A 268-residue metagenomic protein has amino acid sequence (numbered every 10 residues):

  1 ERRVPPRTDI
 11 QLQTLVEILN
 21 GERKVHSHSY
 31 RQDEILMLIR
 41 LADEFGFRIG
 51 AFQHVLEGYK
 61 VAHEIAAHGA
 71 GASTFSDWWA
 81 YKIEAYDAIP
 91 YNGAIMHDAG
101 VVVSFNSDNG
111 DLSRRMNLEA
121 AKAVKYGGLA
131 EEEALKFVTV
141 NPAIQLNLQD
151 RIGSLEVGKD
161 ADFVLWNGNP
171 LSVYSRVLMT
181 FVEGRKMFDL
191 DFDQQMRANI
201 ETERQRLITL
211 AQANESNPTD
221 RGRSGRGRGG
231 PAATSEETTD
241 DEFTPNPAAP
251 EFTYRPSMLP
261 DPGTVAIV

Functional and structural regions predicted by a protein language model:
E1-G50, L56-G71, D87-G100, L118-E119 (+1 more regions): Histidine/acidic residue-rich metal-binding segments in metalloenzymes
Q11-T14, N246-L259: A short, compositionally biased domain-edge/stem linker segment
K24, H63-W166, R255-S257: His/Asp/Glu-enriched, well-ordered alpha-helical/loop segment that forms or immediately abuts the divalent-metal
H28-Y30, F52-V55, S73-D77, N106-D108 (+3 more regions): Generic beta-strand/beta-sheet core signal
E156-N199: C-terminal cap of metal-dependent C-N hydrolases
D189-S216: Glycine- and charge-enriched low-complexity intrinsically disordered segments
T219-S235: Disordered, low-complexity segments in secreted/periplasmic proteins that are enriched in proline
P262-V268: Mature N-terminal segment immediately following signal peptide/propeptide cleavage in secreted/periplasmic
